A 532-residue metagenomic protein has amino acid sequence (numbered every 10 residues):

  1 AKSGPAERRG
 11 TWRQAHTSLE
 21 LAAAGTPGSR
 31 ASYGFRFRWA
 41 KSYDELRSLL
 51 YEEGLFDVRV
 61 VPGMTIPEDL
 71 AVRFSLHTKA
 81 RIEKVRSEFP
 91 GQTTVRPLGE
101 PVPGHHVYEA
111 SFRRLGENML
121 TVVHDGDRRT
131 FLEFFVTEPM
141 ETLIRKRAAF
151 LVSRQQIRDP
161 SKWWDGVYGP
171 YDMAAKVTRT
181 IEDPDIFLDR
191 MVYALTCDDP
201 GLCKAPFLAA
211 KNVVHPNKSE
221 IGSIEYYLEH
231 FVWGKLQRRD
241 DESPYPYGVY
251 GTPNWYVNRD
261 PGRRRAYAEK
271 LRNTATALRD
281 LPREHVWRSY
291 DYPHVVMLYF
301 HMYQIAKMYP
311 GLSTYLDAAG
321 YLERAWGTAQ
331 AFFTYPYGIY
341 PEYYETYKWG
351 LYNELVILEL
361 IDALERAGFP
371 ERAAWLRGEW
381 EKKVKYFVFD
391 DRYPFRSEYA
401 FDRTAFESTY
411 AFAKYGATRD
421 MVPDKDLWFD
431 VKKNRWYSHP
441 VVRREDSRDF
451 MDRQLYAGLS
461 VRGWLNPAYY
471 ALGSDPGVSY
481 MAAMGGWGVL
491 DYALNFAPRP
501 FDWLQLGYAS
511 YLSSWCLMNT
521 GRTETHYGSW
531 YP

Functional and structural regions predicted by a protein language model:
A1-M64, H105, E141: Beta-strand-rich recognition/accessory modules
Q14-A22, V107-E109, T276-R288: Signal that preferentially marks extracellular ectodomain short beta-strand elements of beta-sandwich modules
E20, R30-G34, D69-R73, H105-V107 (+2 more regions): Intrinsic-disorder/low-complexity, polar/charged segments enriched in Ser/Thr/Lys/Arg/Asp/Glu/Gln
S32-G34, Y168-T180, I186-V214, Y227-R238 (+1 more regions): Catalytic domains of carbohydrate-active enzymes that cleave complex glycans
G34-R38, S75-H77, T121-V123: Residue-level recognition of well-ordered beta-strand positions that form the cores of beta-sheet-rich folds across
S42-R81, P90-E100: Extracellular ectodomain segments of secreted/surface proteins
S48-D69, T130-A175: Low-complexity, Pro/Ser/Thr- and charge-rich linker/hinge segments at domain boundaries
T78-F150: Extended acidic/polar, glycine-enriched regions that form or flank non-catalytic beta-rich accessory modules
